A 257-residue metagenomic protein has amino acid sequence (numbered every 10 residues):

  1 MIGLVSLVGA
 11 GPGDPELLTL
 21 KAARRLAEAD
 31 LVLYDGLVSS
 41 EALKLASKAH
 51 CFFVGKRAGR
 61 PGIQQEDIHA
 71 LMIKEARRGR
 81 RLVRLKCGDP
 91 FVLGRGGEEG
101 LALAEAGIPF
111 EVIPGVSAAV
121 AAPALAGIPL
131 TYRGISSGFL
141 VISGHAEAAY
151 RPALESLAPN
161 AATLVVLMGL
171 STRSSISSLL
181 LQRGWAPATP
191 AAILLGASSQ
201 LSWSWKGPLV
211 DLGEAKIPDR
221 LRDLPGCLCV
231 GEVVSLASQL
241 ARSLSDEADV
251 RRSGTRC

Functional and structural regions predicted by a protein language model:
M1-I113, A121, G213, P218-D219 (+2 more regions): Class I S-adenosyl-L-methionine
I2-V5, R77-L82, R95, G138 (+1 more regions): A contiguous loop/helix-start segment that scaffolds small-molecule binding in enzyme catalytic cores
Y34, K86, P114, S143 (+2 more regions): Short beta-strand/turn micro-motifs composed of small residues that flank or help shape donor/cofactor-binding pockets
H50-K56, G107-E111, L130-S137, G184-I193: Short hydrophobic/aromatic-enriched beta-strand-loop microsegments
I68, A118, T172: Catalytic-loop motifs flanking and including active-site residues across diverse enzymes
D89-N160, W203-K206: Class I SAM-dependent methyltransferase SAM-binding "motif I" and its flanking Rossmann-like core
